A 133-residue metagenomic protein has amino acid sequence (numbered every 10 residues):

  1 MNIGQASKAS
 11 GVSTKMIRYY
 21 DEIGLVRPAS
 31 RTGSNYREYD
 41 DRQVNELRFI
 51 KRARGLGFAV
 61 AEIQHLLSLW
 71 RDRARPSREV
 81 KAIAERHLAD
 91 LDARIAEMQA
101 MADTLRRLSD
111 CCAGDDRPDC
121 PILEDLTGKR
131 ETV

Functional and structural regions predicted by a protein language model:
N2-K8, R27-G33, D41-V133: Arg/Lys-rich, alpha-helical DNA-contact motif
A6-S7, I17-Y20, Y39: Append "Primarily bacterial transcriptional regulators
G24: Glycine-centered, phosphate/nucleic-acid-interacting loop/turn motifs that mediate DNA/RNA or nucleotide
